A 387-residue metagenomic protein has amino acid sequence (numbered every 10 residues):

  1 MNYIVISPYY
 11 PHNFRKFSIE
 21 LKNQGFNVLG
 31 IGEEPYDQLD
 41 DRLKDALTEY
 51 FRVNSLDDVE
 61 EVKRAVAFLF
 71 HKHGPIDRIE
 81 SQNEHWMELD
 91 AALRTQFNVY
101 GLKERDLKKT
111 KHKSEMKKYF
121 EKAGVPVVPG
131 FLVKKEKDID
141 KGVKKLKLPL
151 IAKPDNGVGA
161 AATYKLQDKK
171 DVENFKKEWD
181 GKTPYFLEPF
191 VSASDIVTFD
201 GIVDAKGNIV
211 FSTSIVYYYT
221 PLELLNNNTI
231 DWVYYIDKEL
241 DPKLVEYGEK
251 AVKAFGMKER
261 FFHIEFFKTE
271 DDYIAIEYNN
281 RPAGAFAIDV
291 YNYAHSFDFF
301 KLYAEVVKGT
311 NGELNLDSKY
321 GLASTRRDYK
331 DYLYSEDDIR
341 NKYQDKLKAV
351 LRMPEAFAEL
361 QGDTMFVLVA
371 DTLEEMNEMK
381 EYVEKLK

Functional and structural regions predicted by a protein language model:
M1-R105, D371-E374, K380-L386: ATP-binding N-terminal substructure of ATP-dependent carboxylate-amine bond-forming enzymes
L69-I76, K145-L146, D180-K182: Glycine-rich phosphate-binding loop signature in dinucleotide/nucleotide-binding domains
R94-A162: A conserved helix-loop-beta module that forms one wall/lid of the active-site cleft in ATP-utilizing catalytic domains
P126-V128, P149-A152, A161-T198, L224-I230 (+2 more regions): Conserved ATP-binding module of the ATP-grasp superfamily
P189-M257, F261, K268, N279-V307: ATP-dependent carboxylate/phosphate-activation module, predominantly the ATP-grasp catalytic core and closely related
E259-I264, E313-D317: Flexible, glycine/charged-enriched surface loops at secondary-structure junctions
D272-Y273: Conserved protein kinase catalytic/activation segment
L302-K387: Peripheral (often C-terminal) accessory segments that flank ATP-dependent C-N-forming ligase machineries
